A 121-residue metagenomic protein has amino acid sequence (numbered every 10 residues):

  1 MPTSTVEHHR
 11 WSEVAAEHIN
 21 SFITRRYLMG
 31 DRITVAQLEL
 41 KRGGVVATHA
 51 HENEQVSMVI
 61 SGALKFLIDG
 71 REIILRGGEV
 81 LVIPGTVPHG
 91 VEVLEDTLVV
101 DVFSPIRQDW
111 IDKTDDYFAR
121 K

Functional and structural regions predicted by a protein language model:
M1-R32, D115-K121: A short, N-terminal "cap"/entry segment at the start of jelly-roll beta-barrel domains of the cupin/DSBH fold
H9-S12, T34, L94-K121: Double-stranded beta-helix
A36-A50: Conserved short histidine dyad/triad with adjacent acidic residue
V46, H51-E54, E79-V82: Amphipathic, hydrophobic secondary-structure cores in small proteins
T48, F66-L67, I83, P88-L94 (+1 more regions): Short beta-strand His + acidic residue motifs that chelate non-heme Fe in jelly-roll/DSBH and cupin folds
N53-L64, D69: Glycine- and acidic-residue-biased ligand/ion/polar-headgroup-sensing regions
I60-S61, R76-G77, E95: A cytosolic small-molecule/anion-sensing beta-strand core signal
G70-G85: Short acidic-glycine-tyrosine-enriched beta hairpin
